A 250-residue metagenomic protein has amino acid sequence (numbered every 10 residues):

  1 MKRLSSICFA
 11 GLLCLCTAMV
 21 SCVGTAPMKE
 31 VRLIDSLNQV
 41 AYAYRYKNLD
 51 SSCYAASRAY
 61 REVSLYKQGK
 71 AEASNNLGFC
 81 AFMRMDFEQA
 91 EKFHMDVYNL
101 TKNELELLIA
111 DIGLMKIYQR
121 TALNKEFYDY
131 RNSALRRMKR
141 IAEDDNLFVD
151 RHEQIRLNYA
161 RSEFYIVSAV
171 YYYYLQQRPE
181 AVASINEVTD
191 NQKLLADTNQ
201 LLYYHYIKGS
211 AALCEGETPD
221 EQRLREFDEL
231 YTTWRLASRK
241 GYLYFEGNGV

Functional and structural regions predicted by a protein language model:
M1-G11: Bacterial N-terminal signal peptides that target proteins for export
R3-L4, M19, E62: Intrinsically disordered, low-complexity segments
A10-A18: Bacterial N-terminal signal peptides
C22-V250: A "functional boundary" signal
